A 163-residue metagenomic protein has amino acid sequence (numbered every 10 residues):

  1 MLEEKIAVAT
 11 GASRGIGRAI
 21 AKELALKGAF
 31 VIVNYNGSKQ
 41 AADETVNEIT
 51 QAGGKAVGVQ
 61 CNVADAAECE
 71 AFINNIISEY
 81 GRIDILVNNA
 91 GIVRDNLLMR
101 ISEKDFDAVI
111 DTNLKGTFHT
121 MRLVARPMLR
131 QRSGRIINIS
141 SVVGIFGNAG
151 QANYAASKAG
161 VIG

Functional and structural regions predicted by a protein language model:
I6, S13-G15: Conserved glycine-rich cofactor-binding loop
K27-E44: Conserved glycine-rich Rossmann-like NAD(P)H-binding loop of the short-chain dehydrogenase/reductase
K39, Q60-F72, E103: The beta1-alpha1 cofactor-binding region of Rossmann-like NAD(H)/NADP(H)-dependent oxidoreductases
L97-L98, S102-I110, I136: Substrate-binding pocket helix/loop in short-chain dehydrogenase/reductase
I101, G147-Q151: Active-site "substrate specificity/gating" loop of NAD(P)-dependent dehydrogenases, especially the short-chain
M121, S157: Active-site helix of classical SDR
S141: Residue(s) in the substrate-gating loop at a strand-loop-helix junction that position the organic substrate next
